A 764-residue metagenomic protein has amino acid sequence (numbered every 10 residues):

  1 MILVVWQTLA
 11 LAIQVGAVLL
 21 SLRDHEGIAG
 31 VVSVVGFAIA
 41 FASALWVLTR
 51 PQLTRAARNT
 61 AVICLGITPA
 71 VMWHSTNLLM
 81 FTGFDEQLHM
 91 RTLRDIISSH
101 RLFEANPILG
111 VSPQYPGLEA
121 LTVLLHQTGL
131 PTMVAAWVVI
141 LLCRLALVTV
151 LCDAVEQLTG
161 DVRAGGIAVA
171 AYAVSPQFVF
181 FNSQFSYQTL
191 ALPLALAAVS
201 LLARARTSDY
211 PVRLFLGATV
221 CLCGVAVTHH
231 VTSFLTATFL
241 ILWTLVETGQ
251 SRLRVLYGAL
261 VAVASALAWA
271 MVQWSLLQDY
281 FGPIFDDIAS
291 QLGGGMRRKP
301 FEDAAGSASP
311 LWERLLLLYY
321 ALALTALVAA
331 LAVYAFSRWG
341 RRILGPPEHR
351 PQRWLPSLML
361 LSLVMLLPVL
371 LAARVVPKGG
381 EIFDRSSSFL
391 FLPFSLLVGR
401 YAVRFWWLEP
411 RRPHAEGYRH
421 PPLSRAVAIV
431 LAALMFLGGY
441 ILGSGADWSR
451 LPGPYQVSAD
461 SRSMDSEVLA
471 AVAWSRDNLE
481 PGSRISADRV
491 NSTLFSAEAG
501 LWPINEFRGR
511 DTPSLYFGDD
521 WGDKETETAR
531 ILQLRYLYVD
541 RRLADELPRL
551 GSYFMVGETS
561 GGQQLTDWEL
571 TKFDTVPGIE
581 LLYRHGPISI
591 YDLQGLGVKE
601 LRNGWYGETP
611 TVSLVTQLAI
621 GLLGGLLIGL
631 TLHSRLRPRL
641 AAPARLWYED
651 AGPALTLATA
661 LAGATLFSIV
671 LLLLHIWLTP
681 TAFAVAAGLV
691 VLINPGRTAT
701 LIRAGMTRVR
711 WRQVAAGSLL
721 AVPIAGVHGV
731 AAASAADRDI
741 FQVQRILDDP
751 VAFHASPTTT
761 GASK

Functional and structural regions predicted by a protein language model:
M1-A56, L596-W711, G717, A732-A735: Membrane-embedded, hydrophobic transmembrane alpha-helices
V4-Q7, Q188, R400, R404-L623 (+2 more regions): Extracytoplasmic
G30-V35, F181, Q188, F234 (+3 more regions): Hydrophobic/aromatic-rich transmembrane helices and adjacent perimembrane loops
P51, A56-A61, T68-P193, F389 (+3 more regions): Active-site lumenal/periplasmic loops and adjacent helix-entry segments of GT-C-fold, multi-pass membrane
P51, S208-V212, Q250-Y257, A329-M365 (+3 more regions): Membrane-interface helix-loop-helix junctions at transmembrane boundaries of multi-pass membrane enzymes, predominantly
N59-I67, A218, F239, L260-V261 (+3 more regions): Transmembrane alpha-helix segments characteristic of polytopic inner-membrane glycan-assembly/cell-envelope
I63-A70, L118, T122, I140-T244 (+3 more regions): Membrane-embedded helix bundles of polyisoprenyl
D85, S186-A191, R213-L216, V220-G340 (+2 more regions): Transmembrane catalytic cores of multi-pass membrane glycosyltransferases and polysaccharide-assembly enzymes
